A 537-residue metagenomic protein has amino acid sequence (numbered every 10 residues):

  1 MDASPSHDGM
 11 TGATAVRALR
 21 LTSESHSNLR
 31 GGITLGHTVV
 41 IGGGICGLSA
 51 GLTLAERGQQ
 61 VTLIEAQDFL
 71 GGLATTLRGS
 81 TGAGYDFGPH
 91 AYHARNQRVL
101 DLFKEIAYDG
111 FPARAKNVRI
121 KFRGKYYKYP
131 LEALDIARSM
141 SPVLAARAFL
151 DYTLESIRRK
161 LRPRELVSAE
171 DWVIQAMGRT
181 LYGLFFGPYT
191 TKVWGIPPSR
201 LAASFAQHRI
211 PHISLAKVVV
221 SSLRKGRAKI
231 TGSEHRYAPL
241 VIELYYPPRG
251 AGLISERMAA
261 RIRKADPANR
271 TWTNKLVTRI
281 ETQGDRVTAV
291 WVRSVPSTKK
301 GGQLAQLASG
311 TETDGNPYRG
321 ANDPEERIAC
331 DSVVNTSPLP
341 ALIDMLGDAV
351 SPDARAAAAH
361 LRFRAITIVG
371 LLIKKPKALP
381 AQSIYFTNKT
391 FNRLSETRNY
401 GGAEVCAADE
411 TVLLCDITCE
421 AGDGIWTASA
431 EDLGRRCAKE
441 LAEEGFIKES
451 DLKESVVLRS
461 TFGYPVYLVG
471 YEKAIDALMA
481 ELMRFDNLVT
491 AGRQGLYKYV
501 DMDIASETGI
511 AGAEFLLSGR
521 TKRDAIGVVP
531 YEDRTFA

Functional and structural regions predicted by a protein language model:
D2-T38, E56-R57: Extreme N-terminal leader/targeting segments of oxidoreductases
L29, T76, P130-L134, T336 (+1 more regions): Conserved flavin/dinucleotide-binding core of flavoenzymes
G36-L63: N-terminal Rossmann-like FAD-binding beta1-loop-alpha1 element of flavoenzymes
A55-R78: Glycine-rich FAD pyrophosphate-binding loop
R57, K275-G301, L307-E312, Y318-F446 (+1 more regions): Mid-domain catalytic core of redox enzymes that form a hydrophobic substrate pocket/lid adjacent to a catalytic redox
T81-L161: Dinucleotide-binding Rossmann-like beta1-alpha1 core, especially the glycine-rich loop that anchors the ADP
V99-R123, T180-L184, R362-F363, A378 (+3 more regions): A short alpha-helix-loop-beta-strand transition element characteristic of N-terminal alpha/beta dinucleotide-binding
A137, L154-R279, S294-L307, T313 (+1 more regions): Active-site/ligand-binding neighborhood in enzyme catalytic cores
